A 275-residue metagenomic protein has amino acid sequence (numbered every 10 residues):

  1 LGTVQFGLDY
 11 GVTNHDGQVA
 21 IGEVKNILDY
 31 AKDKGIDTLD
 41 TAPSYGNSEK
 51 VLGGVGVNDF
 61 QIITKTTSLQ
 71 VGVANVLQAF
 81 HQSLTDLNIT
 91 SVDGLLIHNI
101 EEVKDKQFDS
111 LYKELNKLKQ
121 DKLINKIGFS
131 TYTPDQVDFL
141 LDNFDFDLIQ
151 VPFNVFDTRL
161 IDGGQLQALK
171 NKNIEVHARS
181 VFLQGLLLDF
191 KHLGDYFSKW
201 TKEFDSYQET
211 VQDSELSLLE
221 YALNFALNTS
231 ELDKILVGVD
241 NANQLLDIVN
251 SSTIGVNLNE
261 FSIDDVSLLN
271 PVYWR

Functional and structural regions predicted by a protein language model:
L1-F60: N-terminal binding-site loop/beta-alpha segment at the start of enzyme catalytic domains that lines or forms
D9-G22, K65-A74, K104: Active-site mouth loops of central-metabolism enzymes
D16-Y30, G72-L87, T133-F139, A222: Short, acidic/polar
D33-I36, I89-V92, I124, F146 (+1 more regions): A structural motif
L52-Q61, H81-T90, L140-F144, A168-N171: Acidic (Asp/Glu)-rich catalytic clusters
D59-G72, G94-H98: A short, structured active-site edge motif that brings together acidic residues
T85-V103: Active-site groove signature of glycoside hydrolases
I100-L268, W274: Beta/alpha (TIM)-barrel catalytic core signal, keyed to glycine-rich beta->alpha loops juxtaposed to Asp/Glu that bind
